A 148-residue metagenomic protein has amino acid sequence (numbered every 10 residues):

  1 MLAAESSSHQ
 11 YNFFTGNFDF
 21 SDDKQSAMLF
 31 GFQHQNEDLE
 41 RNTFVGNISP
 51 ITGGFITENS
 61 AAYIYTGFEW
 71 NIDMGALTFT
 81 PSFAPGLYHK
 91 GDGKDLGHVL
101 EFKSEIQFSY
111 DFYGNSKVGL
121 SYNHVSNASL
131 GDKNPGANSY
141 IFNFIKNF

Functional and structural regions predicted by a protein language model:
L2-S8, D22-D23, D38-I48, D73-F79 (+1 more regions): Short loop/turn motifs that connect adjacent beta-strands in outer-membrane beta-barrel proteins
Q10-D19, V45-T57, T80-H89, S121-S126: Transmembrane beta-strand segments that form the barrel wall of outer-membrane beta-barrel proteins
F18-M28, G54-Y65, D92-V99, S129-A137: Solvent-exposed loop/turn segments connecting transmembrane beta-strands in outer-membrane beta-barrel proteins
S26-F32, P135-F148: Outer-membrane beta-barrel "beta-signal"
F30-H34, T66-F68, I106, F142: Membrane-embedded beta-strands of outer-membrane beta-barrel proteins, especially the hydrophobic/small aromatic
H34-N36, W70-I72, Y110, H124 (+1 more regions): Residue-level signature of outer-membrane beta-barrel architecture
N59-F83: Helix-adjacent hinge/juxtasegments
L77-E105: Mid-chain, well-packed structural core segment of small domains
